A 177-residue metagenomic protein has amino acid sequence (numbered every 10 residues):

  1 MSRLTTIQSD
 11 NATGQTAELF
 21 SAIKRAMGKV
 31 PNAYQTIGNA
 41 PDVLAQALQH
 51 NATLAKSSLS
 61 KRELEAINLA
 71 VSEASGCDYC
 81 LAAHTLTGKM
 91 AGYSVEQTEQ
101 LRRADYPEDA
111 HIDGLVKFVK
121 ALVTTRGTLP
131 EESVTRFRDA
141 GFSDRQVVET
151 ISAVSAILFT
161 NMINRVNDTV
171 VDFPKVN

Functional and structural regions predicted by a protein language model:
M1-N177: Hydrophobic alpha-helical segments
